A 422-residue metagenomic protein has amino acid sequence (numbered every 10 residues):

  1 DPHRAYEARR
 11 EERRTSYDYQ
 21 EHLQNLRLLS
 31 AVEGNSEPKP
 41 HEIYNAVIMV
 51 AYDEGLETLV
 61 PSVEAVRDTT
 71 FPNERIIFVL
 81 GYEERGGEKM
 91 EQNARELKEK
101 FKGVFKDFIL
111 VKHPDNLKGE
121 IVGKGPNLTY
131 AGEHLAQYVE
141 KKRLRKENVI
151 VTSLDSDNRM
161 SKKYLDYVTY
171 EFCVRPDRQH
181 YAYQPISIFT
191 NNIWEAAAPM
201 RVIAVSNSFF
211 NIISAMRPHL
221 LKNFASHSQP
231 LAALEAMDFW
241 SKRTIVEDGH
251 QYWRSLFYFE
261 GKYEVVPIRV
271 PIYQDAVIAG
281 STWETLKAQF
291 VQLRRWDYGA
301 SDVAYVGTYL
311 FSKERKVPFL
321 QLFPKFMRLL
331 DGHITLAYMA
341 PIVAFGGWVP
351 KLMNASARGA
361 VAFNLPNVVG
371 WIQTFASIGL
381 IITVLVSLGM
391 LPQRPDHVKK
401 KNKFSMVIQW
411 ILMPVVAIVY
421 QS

Functional and structural regions predicted by a protein language model:
D1, R328-S422: Membrane-embedded multi-pass helical conduit in multi-pass membrane proteins, especially envelope-biosynthetic
P2-S301: Internal catalytic domains of large membrane-associated glycosyltransferases
L26-L59, I121, E314-A340, M406-Y420: Loop-to-transmembrane boundary segments
L256-M339, G346-A360, A417: C-terminal catalytic/acceptor-binding lobe
